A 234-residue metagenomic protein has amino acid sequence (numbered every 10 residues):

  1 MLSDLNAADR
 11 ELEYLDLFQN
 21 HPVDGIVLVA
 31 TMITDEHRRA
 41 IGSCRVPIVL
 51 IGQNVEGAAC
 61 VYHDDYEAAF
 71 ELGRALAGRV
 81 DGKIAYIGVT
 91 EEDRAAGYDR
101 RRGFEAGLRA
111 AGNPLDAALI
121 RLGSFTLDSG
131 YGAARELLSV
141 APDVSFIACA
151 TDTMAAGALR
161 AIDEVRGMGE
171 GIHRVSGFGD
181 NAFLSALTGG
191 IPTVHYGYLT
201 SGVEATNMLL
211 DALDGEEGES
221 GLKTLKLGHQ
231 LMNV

Functional and structural regions predicted by a protein language model:
M1-R74, S139, D143: Alpha-helical recognition/docking segments in bacterial nutrient-uptake and carbohydrate-utilization systems
L2-R10, V61-E71, I87-R135, A148-A156 (+3 more regions): Hinge/beta->alpha junction and helix N-cap segments in small-molecule ligand-binding domains
Q19-A30, A85-G88, I120, A141-T151 (+1 more regions): Periplasmic-binding protein-like
H37-A40, D99-A111, V140, G157-V165: Alpha-helical structural signal in soluble globular domains
G73-I84: Glycine-rich phosphate/diphosphate-binding loops that line cofactor/substrate pockets in enzymes
G82-K83, L115-L119, R166-R174: Short acidic capping loops at alpha-helix termini that bridge into adjacent secondary structure
V140-F146, T153-V234: Flexible loop/turn connectors
